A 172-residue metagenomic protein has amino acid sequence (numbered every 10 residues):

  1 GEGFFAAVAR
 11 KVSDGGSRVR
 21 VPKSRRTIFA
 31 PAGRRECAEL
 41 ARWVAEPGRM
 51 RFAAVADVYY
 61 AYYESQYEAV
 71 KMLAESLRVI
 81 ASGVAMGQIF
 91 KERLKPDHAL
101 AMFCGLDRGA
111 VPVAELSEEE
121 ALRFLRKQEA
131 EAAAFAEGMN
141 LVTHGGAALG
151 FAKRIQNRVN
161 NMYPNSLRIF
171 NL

Functional and structural regions predicted by a protein language model:
E2-A7: Short hydrophobic/aromatic beta-strand or adjacent loop that forms the aromatic wall/cage of a ligand/substrate-binding
V12-L172: Polybasic, low-complexity RNA-engagement segments
